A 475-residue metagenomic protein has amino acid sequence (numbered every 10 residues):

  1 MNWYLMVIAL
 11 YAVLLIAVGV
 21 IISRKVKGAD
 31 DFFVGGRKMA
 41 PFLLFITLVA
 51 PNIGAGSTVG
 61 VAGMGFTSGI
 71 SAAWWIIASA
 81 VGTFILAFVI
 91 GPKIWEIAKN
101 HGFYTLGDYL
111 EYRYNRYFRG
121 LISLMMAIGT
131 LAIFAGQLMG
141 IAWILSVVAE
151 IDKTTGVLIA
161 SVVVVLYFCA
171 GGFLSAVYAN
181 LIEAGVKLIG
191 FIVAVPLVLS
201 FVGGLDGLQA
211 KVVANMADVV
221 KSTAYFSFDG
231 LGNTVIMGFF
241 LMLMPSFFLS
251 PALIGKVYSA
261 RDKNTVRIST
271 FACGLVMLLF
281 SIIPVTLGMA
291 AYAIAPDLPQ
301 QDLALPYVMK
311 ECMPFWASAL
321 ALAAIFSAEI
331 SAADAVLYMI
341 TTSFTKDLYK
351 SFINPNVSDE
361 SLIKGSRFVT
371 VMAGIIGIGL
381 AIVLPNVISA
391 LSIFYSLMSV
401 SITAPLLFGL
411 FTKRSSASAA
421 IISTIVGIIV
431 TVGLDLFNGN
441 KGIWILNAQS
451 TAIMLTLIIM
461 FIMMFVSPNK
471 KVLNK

Functional and structural regions predicted by a protein language model:
M1-K475: Membrane-embedded helix-loop-helix hairpins and adjacent transmembrane boundary segments in multi-pass transporters
